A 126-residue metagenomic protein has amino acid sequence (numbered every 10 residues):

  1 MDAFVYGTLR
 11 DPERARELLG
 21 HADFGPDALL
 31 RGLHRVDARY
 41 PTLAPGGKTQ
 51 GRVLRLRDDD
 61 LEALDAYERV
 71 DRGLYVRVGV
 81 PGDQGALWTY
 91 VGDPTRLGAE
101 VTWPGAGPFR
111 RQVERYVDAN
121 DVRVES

Functional and structural regions predicted by a protein language model:
M1-S126: Glycine-aromatic micro-motifs
